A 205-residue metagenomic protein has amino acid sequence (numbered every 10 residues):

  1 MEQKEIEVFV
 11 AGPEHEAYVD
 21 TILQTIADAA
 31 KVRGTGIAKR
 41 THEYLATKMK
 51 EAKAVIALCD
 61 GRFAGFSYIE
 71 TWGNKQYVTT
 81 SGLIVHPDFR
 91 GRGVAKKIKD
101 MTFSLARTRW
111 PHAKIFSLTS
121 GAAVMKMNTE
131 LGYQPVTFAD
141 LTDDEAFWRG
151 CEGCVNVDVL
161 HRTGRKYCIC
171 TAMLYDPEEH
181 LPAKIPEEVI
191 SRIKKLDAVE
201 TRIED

Functional and structural regions predicted by a protein language model:
M1-H42, I56-L58, K184, T201: Short amphipathic alpha-helix that is part of the acyltransferase structural core
M1-Q3, R107-H112, F116-D205: Terminal substrate-recognition subdomain of acyl/acetyltransferases
V10-P13, V85, T119: Conserved residues at beta->alpha junctions
L23-P87: A conserved beta-strand-loop-helix scaffold within acyl/acetyltransferase catalytic domains
E43, S67-I69, K99, V124-M127 (+1 more regions): Polyanion-binding and phosphate-handling cores
V85, G91-A106, I115-S117: Conserved acetyl-CoA-binding loop-helix of GNAT-fold acetyltransferases
